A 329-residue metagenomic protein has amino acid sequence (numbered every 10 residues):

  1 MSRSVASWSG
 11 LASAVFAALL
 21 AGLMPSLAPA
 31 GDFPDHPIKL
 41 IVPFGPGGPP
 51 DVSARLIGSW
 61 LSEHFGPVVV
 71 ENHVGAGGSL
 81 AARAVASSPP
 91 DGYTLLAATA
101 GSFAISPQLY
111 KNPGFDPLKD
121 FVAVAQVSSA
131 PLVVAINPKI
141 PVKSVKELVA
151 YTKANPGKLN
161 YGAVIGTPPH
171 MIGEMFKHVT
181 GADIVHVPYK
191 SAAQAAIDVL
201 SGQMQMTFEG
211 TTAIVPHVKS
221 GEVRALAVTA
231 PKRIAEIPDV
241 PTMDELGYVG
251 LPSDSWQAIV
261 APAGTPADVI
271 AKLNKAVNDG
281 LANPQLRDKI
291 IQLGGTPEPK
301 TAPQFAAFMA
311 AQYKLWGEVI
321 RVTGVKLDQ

Functional and structural regions predicted by a protein language model:
M1-W8: N-terminal secretory signal peptides that target proteins for export/translocation
G10-S26: Bacterial N-terminal signal peptides
A30-D120, G157-L159, I165-P168, G181-M206 (+4 more regions): N-terminal (or domain-start) structured segment
D35-P37, V179, K219, E245 (+1 more regions): An extracytoplasmic/periplasmic, membrane-proximal ligand-sensing/linker region
S87-G92, Q108-Q194, M206, M243 (+1 more regions): Hinge/capping helix and adjacent helix->loop/strand transition within the periplasmic-binding protein
S102-N112, M175-V179, M206-V240, G317: A ligand-binding cleft/hinge motif common to bilobed small-molecule-binding domains
S129, K143, I214-N283, A311-K314 (+1 more regions): C-terminal lobe and pocket-closing loops of periplasmic/extracytoplasmic Venus-flytrap solute-binding proteins
